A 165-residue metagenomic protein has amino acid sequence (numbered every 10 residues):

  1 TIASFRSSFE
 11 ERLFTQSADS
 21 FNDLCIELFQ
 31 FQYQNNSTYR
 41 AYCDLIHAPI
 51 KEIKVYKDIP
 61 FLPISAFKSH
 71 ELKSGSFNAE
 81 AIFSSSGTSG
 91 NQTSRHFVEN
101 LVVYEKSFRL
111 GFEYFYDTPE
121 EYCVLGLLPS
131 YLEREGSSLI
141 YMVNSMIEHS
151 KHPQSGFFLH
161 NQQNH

Functional and structural regions predicted by a protein language model:
T1-S84, G90-E120, G126: Nucleotide 5′-phosphate-binding alpha/beta core
E27, V124, Y131-H165: Conserved adenylate-forming
